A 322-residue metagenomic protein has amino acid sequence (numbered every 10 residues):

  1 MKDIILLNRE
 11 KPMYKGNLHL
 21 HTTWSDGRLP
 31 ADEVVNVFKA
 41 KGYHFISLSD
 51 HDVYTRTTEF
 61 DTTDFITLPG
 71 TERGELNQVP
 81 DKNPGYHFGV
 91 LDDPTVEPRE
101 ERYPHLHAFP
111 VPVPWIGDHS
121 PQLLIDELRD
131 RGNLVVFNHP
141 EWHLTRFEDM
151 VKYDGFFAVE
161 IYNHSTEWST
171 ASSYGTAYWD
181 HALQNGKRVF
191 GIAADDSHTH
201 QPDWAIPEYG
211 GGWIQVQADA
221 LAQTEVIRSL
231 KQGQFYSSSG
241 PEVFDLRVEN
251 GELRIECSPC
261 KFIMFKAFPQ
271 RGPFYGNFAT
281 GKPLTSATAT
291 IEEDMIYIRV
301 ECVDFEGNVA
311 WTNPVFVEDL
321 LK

Functional and structural regions predicted by a protein language model:
M1-M13, A31, G186-F190, S197-K322: C-terminal functional module detector
K2-N138, L144-E148, K152-G155, E160-W179 (+3 more regions): A metal-dependent hydrolase metal-coordination microenvironment
H181-N185: N-terminal acidic, glycine/proline-rich low-complexity segments
